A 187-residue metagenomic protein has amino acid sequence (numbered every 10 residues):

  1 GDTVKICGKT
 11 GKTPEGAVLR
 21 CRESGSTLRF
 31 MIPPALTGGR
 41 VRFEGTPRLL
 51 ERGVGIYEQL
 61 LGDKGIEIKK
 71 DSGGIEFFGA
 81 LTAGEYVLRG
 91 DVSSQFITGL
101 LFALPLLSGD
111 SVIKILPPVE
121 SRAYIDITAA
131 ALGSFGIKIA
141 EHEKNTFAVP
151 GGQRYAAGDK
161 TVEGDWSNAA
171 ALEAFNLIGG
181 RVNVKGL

Functional and structural regions predicted by a protein language model:
G1-L187: Structural preference for solvent-exposed beta-strand-turn elements and adjacent flexible terminal/loop segments within
